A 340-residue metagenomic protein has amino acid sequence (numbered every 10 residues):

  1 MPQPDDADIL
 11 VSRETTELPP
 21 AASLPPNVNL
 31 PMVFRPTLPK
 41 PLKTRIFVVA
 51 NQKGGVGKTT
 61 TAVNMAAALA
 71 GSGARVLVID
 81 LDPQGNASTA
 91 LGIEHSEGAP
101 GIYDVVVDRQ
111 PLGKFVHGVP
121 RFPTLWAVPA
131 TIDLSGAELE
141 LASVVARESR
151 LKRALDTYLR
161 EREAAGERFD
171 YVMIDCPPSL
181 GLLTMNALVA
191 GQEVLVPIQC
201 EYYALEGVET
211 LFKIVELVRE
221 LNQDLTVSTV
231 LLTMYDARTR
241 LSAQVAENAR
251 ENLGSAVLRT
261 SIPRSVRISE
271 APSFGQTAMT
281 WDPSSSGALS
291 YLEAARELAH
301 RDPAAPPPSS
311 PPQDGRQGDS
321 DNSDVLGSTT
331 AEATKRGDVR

Functional and structural regions predicted by a protein language model:
M1-R340: P-loop NTP-binding core
